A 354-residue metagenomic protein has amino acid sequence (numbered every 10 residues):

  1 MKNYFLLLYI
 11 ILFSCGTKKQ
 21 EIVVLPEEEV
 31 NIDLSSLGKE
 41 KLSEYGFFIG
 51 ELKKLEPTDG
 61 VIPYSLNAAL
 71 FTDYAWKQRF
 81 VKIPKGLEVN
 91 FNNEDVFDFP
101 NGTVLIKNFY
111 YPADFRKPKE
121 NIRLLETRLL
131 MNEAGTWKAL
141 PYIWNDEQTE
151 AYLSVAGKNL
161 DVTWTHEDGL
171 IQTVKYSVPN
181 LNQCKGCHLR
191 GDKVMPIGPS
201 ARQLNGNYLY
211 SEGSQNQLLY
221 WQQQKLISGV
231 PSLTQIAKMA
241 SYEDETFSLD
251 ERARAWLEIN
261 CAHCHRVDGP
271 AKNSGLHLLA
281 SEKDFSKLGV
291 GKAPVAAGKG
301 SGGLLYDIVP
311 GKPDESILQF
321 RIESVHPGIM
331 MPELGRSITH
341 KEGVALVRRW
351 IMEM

Functional and structural regions predicted by a protein language model:
M1-I22: Bacterial Sec-dependent N-terminal signal peptides
G16-E28, F115-M354: Sequence context surrounding c-type heme c attachment/ligation sites in exported
Q20-R79: N-terminal pre-domain segments of enzymes
Q78-N90: Short, structured beta-strand/loop micro-motifs enriched in basic residues and often containing a Trp
N93-D95, C187: Short, conserved secondary-structure segments in the cores of folded domains
F99-G102: Short, well-ordered loop/turn sites that connect or cap secondary structure elements
